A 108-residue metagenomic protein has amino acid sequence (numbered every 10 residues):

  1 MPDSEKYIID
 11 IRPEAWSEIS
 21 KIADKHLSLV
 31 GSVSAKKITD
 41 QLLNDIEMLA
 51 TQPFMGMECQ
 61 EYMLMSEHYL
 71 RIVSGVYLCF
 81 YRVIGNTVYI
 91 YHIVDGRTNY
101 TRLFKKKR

Functional and structural regions predicted by a protein language model:
M1-Q41: Arg/Lys-rich, positively charged N-terminal/basic patches that mediate binding to nucleic acids
L43-T51: Compact soluble domain cores
Q52-N86: Basic/aromatic recognition patch in beta-strand/loop cores that engages polyanionic ligands
S74-L78, R82-R108: Enriched for short, Lys/Arg-rich terminal
